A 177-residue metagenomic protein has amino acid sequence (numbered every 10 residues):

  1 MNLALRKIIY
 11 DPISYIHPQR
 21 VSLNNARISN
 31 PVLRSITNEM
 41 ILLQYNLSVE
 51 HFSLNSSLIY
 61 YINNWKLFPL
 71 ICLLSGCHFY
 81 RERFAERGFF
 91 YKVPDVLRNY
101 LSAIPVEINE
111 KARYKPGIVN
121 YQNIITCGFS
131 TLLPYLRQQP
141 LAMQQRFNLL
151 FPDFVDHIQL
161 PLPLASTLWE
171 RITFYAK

Functional and structural regions predicted by a protein language model:
M1-K177: General marker for long, soluble alpha-helical cores
